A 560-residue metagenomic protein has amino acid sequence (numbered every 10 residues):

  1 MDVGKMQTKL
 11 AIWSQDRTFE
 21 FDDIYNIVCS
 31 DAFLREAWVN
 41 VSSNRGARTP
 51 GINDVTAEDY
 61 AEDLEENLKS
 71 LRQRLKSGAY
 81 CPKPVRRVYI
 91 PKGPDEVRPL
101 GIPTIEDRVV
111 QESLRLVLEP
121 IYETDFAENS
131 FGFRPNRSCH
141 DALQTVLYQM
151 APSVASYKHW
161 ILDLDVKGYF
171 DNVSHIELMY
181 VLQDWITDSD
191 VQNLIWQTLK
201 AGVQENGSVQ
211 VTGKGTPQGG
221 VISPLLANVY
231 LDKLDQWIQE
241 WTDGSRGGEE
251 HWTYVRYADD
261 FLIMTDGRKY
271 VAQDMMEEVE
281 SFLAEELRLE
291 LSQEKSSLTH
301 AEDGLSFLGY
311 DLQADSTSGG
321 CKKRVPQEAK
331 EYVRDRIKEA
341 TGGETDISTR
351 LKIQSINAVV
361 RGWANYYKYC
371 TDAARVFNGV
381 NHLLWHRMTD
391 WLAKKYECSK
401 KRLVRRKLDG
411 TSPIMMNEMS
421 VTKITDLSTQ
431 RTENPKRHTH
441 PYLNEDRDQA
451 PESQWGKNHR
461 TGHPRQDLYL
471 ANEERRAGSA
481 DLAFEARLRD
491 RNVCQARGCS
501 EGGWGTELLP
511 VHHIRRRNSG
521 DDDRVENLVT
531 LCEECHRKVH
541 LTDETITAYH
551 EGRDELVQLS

Functional and structural regions predicted by a protein language model:
M1-E66: Non-catalytic, polymerase-adjacent accessory regions of viral genome-replication enzymes
C29-E36, P84-V85, G93, L199 (+2 more regions): Core structural elements
L75, K83-P84, V88, E128-N129 (+2 more regions): Conserved polymerase palm-domain catalytic core
D165, C499-T530, V539-L556: Histidine-centered nuclease catalytic patch
K200, E286-Q354, V359-R361: A conserved non-catalytic segment of reverse transcriptases and RNA-directed RNA polymerases corresponding to the late
K338-S399: Right-hand nucleic-acid polymerase module
V380-R387, L392-G478, L559-S560: Extended C-terminal regions of large enzymes
A477-P510, V529-E534: Short cysteine-rich loop/turn motifs with clustered Cys
